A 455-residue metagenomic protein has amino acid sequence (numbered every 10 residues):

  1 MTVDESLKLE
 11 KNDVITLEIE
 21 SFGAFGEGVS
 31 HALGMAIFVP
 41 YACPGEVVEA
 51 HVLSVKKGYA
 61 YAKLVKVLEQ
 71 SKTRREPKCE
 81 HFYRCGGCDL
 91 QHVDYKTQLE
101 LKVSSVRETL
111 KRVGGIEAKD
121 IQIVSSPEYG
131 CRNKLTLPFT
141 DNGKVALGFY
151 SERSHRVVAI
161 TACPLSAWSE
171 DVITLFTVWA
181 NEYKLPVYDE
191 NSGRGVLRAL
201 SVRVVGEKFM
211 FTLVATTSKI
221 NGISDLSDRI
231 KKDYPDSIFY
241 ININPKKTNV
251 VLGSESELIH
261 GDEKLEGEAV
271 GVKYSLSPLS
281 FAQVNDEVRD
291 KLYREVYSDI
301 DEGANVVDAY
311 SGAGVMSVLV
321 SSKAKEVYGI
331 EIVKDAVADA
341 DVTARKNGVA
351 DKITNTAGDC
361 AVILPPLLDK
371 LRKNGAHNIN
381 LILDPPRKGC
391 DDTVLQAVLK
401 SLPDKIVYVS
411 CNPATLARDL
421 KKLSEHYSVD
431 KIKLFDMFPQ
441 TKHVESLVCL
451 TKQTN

Functional and structural regions predicted by a protein language model:
M1-H81: Terminal RNA-binding accessory module
V3-A24, S218-N455: Rossmann-like S-adenosyl-L-methionine
G28-L33, G148-E152, A340: Short, acidic/hydrophobic/Gly-rich beta-strand patch recurrent on exposed beta strands that often constitutes part
S30, G45, C88, L200 (+1 more regions): Residue-level signal for inorganic ion chemistry
K66-P77, Y83-D189, G206: Extended interfacial segments that mediate partner engagement and assembly in macromolecular machines
I121-E128, E190-N191, L197-A199, K433-M437: Short, solvent-exposed loop/turn elements at beta->coil junctions and helix N-caps that rim active or binding pockets
V157-R198, V204-V205, T217-I243: Internal alpha/beta scaffold segment
V202, E207-T216, K273-S277: Short, aliphatic-rich beta-strand segments
